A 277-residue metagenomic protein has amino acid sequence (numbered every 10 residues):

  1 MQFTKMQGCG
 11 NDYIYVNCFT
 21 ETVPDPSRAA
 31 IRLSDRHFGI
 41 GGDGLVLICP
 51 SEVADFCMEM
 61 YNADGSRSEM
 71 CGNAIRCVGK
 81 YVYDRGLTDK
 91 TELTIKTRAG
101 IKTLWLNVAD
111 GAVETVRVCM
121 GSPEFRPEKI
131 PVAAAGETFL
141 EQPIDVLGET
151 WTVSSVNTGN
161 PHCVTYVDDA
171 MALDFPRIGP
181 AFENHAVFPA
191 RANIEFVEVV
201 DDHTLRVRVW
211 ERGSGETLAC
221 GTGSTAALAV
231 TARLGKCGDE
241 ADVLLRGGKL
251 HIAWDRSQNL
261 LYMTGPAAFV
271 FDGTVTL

Functional and structural regions predicted by a protein language model:
M1-A112, C163-L277: A glycine-rich beta-to-alpha transition motif near the start of alpha/beta enzyme domains, typified by
M1-T22, V118, I130, A135-G136 (+1 more regions): N-terminal, positively charged, Ser/Thr/Ala/Gly-biased leader segments that form transit/presequence-like amphipathic
G86, K129-P131, P143, G235-K236: Glycine-centered secondary-structure boundary/capping sites
T115-R117, G121-P123: Membrane helix-loop-helix hairpins that form the core translocation module of multi-pass transporters
E124-E128: Short, charged/polar, Gly/Pro-enriched secondary-structure boundary elements
